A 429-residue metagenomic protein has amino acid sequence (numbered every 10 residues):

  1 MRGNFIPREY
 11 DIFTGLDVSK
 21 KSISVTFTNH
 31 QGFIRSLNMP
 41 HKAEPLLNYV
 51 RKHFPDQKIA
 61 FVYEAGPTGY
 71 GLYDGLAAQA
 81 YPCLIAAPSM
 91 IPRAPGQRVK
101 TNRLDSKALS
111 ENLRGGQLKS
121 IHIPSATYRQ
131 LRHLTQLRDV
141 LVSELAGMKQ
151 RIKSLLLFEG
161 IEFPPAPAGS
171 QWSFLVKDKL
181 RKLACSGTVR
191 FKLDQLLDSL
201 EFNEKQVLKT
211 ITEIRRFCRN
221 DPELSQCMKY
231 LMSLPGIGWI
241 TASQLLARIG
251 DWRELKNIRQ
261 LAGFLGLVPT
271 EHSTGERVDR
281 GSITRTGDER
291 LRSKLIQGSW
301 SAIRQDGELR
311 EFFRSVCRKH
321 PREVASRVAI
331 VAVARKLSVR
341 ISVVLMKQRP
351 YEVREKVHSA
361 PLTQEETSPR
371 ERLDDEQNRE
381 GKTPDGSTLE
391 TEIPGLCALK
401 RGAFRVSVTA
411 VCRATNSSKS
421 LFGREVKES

Functional and structural regions predicted by a protein language model:
F5-T28, L109: Gly/Thr-rich phosphate-binding beta-strand-loop-beta motif of the actin/hexokinase/Hsp70
S22-P45: Short glycine-rich, Thr/Ser-proximal phosphate-binding strand/loop in the N-terminal lobe of ATP-dependent enzymes
A43-A60: Short, basic/hydrophobic alpha-helical segments
L84-H122, R129-H133, V176, R277-T286: Short alpha-helix plus adjacent loop in nuclease-associated cores
Q136-Y230: Glycine-rich, often acidic, oxyanion-interacting loops/wings at catalytic, nucleic-acid, or phospho-protein interfaces
K229-I240, Q244-S326: Phosphate-backbone recognition surface of nucleic-acid-processing proteins
E276, F313-S429: Low-complexity, acidic/Ser/Thr- and charged residue-rich accessory regions of DNA metabolism proteins
